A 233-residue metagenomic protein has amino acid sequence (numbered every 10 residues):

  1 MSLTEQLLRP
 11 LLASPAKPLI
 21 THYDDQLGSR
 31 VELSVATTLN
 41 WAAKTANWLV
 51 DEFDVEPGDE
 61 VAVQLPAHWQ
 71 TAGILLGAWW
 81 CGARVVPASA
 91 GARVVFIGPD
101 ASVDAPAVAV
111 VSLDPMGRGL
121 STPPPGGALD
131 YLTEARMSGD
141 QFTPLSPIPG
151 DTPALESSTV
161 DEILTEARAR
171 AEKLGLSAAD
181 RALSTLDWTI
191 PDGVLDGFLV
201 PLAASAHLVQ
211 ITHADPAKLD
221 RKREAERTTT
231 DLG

Functional and structural regions predicted by a protein language model:
M1-T21: A short N-terminal helical cap/helix-turn-helix that marks the beginning of AMP-binding/adenylate-forming
L11, A78-W79, P201, R223: A generic structural signal for well-ordered alpha-helical segments
T21-V55, G150-L176: Conserved AMP-binding/adenylate-forming core of the ANL superfamily
W48-A83, A88, A178-V200: Conserved AMP-binding/adenylate-forming
V63-Q64, T71, L75-V103, A109-P123 (+3 more regions): Short beta-strand->loop structural element characteristic of the AMP-binding/adenylate-forming
V94-L174, R223-G233: ANL superfamily adenylate-forming
R168-A179, T189-G233: Conserved AMP-binding/adenylation subdomain of ANL enzymes
